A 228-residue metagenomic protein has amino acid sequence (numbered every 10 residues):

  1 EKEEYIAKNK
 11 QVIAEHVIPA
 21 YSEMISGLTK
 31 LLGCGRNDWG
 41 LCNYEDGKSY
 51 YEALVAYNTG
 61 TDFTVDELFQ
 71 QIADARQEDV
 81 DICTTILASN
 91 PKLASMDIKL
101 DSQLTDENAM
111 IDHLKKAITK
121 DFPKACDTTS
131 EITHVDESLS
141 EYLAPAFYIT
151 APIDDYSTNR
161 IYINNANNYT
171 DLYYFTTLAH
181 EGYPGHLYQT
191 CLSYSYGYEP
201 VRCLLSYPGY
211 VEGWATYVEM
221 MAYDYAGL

Functional and structural regions predicted by a protein language model:
E1-L228: N-terminal maturation segment of proteins
